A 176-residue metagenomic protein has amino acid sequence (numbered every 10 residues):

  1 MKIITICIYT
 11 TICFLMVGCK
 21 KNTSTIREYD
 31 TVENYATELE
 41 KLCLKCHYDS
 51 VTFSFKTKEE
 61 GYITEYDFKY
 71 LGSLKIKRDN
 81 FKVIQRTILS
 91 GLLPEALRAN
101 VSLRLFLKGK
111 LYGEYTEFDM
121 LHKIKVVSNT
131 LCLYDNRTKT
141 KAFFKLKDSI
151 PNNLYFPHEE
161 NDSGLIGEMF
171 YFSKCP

Functional and structural regions predicted by a protein language model:
M1-T5: Positively charged n-region of N-terminal signal peptides that target proteins for export
L15-G18: C-terminal motif of bacterial Sec signal peptides marking the signal peptidase cleavage site
N22-K56, K125-P176: Acidic, small-residue rich beta-repeat scaffolds with periodic aromatic anchors
C43-M120: Surface-exposed acidic loop/strand-edge motifs in secreted or periplasmic proteins that form small linear binding
